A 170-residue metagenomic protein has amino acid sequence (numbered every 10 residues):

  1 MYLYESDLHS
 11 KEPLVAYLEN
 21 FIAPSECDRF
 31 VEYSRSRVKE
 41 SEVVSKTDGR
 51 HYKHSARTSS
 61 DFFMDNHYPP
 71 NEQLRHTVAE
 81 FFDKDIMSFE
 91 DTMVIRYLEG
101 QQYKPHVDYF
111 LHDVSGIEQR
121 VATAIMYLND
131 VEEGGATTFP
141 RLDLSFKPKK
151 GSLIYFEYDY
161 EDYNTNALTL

Functional and structural regions predicted by a protein language model:
M1-L170: Fe(II)/2-oxoglutarate oxygenase catalytic core
